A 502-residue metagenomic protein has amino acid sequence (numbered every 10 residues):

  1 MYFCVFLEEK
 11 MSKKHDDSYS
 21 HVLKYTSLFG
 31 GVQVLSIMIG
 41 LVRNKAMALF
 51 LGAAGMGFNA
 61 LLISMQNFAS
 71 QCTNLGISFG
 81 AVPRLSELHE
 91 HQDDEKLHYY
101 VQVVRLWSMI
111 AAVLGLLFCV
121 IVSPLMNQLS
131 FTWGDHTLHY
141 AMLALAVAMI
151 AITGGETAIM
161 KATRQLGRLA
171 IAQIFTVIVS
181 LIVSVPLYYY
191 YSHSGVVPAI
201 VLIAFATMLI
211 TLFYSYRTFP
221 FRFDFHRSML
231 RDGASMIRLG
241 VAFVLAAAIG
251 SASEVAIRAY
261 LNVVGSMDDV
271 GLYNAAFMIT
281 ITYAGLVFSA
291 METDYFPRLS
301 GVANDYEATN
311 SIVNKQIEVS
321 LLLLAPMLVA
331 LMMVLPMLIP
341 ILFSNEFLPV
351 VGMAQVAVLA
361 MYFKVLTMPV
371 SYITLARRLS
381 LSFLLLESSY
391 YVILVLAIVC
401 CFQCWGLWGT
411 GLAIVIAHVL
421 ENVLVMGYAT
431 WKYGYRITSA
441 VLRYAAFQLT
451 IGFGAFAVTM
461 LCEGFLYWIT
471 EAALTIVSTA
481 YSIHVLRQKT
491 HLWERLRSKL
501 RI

Functional and structural regions predicted by a protein language model:
M1-D16, F456-I502: Membrane-proximal transmembrane or re-entrant/amphipathic helices at the cytosolic face
Y2, F6, Q102-F131, M142 (+8 more regions): Alpha-helical transmembrane segments of multi-pass membrane transport and lipid-handling proteins
F3-V22, T211-E254, D294-S311, K432-A446 (+1 more regions): Interhelical loop/hinge segments that connect adjacent transmembrane helices in multipass membrane
L23-S36, L62, Q71-P124, L138-H139 (+4 more regions): Membrane-water interface segments that mark the loop-to-transmembrane alpha-helix transition
Y25-N44, M56, T176, I200-T207 (+6 more regions): Transmembrane helical elements of multi-pass membrane transporters/channels
L75-H91, A162, F219-P220, A276 (+2 more regions): Helix-loop junctions and terminal segments of transmembrane helices in multi-pass membrane transport/translocation
T137, A141, A170-T218, S235-L239 (+5 more regions): Hydrophobic alpha-helical transmembrane segments
A148-A172, V358-S389, A429-W431: Membrane-interface junctions at transmembrane-helix termini in multi-pass inner-membrane proteins
